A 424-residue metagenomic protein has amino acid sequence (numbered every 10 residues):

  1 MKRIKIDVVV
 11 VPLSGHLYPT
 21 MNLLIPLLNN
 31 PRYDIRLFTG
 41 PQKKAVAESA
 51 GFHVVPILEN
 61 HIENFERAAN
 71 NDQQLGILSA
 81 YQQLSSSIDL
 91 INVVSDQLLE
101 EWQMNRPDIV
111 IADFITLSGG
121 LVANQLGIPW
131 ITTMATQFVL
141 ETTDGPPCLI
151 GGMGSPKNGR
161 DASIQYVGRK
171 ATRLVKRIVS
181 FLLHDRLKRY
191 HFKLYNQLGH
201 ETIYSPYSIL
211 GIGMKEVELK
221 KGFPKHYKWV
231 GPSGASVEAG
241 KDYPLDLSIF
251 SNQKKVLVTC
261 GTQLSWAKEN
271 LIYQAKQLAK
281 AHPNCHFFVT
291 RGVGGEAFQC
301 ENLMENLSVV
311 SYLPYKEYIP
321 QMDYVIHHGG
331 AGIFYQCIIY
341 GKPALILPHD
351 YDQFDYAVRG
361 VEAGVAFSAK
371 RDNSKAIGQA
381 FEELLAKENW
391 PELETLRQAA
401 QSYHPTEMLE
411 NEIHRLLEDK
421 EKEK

Functional and structural regions predicted by a protein language model:
M1-P56: N-terminal subdomain of nucleotide-sugar transferases
L24, V110-A112, Y312-R359: A donor-sugar binding/catalytic signature common to diverse glycosyltransferases and related nucleotide-sugar
L37-Q82, A162: Conserved nucleotide-sugar phosphate-binding/catalytic loop shared by glycosyltransferases and other
I88-Q165, E216: Conserved nucleotide-sugar donor-interacting segment of glycosyltransferase catalytic cores, predominantly GT-B
H184-P232: Long, low-complexity segments enriched in small/aliphatic residues
G213-Y324: Donor-nucleotide binding loops and adjacent catalytic segments primarily of GT-B fold Leloir glycosyltransferases
Y351-A380: Change "using UDP/GDP/dTDP sugars" to "using nucleotide sugars
A376-K424: C-terminal amphipathic helix plus adjacent low-complexity, charged tail appended to glycosyltransferase catalytic
